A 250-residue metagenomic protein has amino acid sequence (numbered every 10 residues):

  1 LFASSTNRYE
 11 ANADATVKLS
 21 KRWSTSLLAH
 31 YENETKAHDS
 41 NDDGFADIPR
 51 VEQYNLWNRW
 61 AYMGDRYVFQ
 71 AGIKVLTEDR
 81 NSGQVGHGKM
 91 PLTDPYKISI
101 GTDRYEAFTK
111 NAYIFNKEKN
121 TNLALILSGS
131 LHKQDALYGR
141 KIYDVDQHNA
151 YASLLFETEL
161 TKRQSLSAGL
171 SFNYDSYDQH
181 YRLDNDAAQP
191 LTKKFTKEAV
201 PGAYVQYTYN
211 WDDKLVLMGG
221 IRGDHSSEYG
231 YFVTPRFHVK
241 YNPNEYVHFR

Functional and structural regions predicted by a protein language model:
L1, L27-A29, N58, A71-I73 (+5 more regions): Membrane-embedded beta-strand positions of outer-membrane beta-barrel proteins
L1-V17, P49: Short strand-turn segments of transmembrane beta-barrel domains in outer membranes, especially the first one or two
Y9-A13, E52-N58, V75, D103-T109 (+5 more regions): Hydrophobic, lipid-facing positions within transmembrane beta-strands of outer-membrane proteins
V17, W60-Y67, Y113-F115, F156-L160 (+3 more regions): Residue-level signature of outer-membrane beta-barrel architecture
R22-T25, R66-F69, N116-L123, K162-L166 (+2 more regions): Repeated loop/turn-to-beta-strand initiation elements of outer-membrane beta-barrel proteins
N33-N55, Y62-L123, G129-Q147: Flexible loop and strand-edge segments within Gram-negative outer membrane beta-barrel domains
V85-D94, H180-K193: Solvent-exposed loop segments that connect transmembrane elements
R163-S167, S171-Y177, D186-R250: Structural signature of Gram-negative outer-membrane beta-barrels, strongest in the C-terminal barrel of TonB-dependent
